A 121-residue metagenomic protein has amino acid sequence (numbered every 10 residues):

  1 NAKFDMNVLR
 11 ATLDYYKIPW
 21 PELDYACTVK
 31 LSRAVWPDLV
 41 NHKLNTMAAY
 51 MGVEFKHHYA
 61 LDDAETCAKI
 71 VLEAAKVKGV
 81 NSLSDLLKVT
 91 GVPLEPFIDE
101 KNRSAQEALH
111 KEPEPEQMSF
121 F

Functional and structural regions predicted by a protein language model:
N1-V35, E73: Conserved DEDDh/DEDDy metal-dependent 3′-5′ exonuclease domain
Y16-P21, G52-H58, G79-V80: Short, polar/flexible loop-turn hinges at active-site or ligand-entry regions and domain interfaces
D24-A26, Y59-T66, L83-K88: Short, surface-exposed recognition loops or helix-turn segments adjacent to catalytic cores
V29-E65: Active-site-proximal helix-loop-helix substrate-binding element of RNase H-like nuclease domains
A68-V71: Active-site-proximal alpha-helical segments within enzyme catalytic domains
E73-F121: Acidic two-metal-ion nuclease catalytic site recognized across multiple nuclease folds, prominently DnaQ/RNase D-T
